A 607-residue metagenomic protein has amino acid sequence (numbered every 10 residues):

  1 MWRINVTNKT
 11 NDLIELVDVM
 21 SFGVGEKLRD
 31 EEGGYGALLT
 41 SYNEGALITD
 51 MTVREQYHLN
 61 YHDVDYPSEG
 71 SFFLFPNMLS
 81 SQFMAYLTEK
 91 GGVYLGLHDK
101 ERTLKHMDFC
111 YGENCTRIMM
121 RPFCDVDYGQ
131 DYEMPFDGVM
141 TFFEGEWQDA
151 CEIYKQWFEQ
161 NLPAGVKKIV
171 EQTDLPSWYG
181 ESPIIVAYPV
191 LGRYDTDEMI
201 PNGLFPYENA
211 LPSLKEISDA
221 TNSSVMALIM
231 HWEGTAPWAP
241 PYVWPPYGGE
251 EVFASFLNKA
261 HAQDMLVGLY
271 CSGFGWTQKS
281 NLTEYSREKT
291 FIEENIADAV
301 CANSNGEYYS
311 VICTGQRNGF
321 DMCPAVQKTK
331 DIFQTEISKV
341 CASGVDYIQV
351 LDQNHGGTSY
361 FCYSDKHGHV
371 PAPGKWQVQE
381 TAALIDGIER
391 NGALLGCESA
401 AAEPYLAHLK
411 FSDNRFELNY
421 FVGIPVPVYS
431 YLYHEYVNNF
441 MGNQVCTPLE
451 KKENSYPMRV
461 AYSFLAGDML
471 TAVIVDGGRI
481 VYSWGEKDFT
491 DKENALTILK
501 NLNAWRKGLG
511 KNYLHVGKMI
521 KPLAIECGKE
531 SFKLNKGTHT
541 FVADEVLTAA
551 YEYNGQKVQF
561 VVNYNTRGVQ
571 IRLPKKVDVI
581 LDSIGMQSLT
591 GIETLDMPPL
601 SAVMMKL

Functional and structural regions predicted by a protein language model:
M1-M226, K259, Q263-L266, Y347 (+6 more regions): Carbohydrate-recognition beta-sandwich/jelly-roll modules in extracellular/periplasmic carbohydrate-active proteins
R121, D131-D137, G374-G585, D596-M597 (+1 more regions): Active-site-proximal substrate-binding groove within the catalytic cores of carbohydrate-active enzymes
S182-P189, S223-G234, L269-F274, Q278 (+2 more regions): Core alpha/beta catalytic barrel or barrel-like domain that forms the active/cofactor pocket in diverse metabolic
I184-E208, T235-E251, C313-I332, S364-V378 (+1 more regions): The substrate-binding groove and active-site-proximal loops of carbohydrate-active enzymes, especially glycoside
S218-D219, C341-A342, F464: Non-catalytic positions within long, well-ordered alpha-helices that form the structural scaffold/packing of enzyme
A227-C301, E380-C397: Acidic/aromatic-lined carbohydrate-recognition and catalytic surfaces of CAZymes acting on diverse glycans
V252, N258, L266-V340, F416-N438: Active-site-adjacent "subsite" loops/lids of carbohydrate-active enzymes
D321-H408: Active-site neighborhood of glycoside hydrolase catalytic domains
